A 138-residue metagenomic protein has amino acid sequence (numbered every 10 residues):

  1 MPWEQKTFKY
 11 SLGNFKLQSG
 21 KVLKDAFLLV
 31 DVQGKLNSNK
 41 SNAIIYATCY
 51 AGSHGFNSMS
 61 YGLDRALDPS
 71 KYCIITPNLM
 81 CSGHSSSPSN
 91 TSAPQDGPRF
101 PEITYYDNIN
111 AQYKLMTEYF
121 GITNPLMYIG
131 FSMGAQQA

Functional and structural regions predicted by a protein language model:
M1-K16: An N-terminal hydrophobic leader/cap segment in hydrolases
K6, A26, S70: Residues that flank catalytic or metal-binding motifs in active/ligand-binding sites
K16-S19, G62-D64: Short, P/G- and charge-enriched loop/turn segments at secondary-structure junctions
K21-K24, K40-S41: Short glycine/proline-enriched turns and hinge-like loops at secondary-structure junctions
L23-K35: A short loop-to-beta-strand scaffold at the N-terminal edge of the catalytic core in hydrolase folds
K35-S38, Y119-F120: Surface-exposed acidic, glycine-flexible loop patches that form ligand/cofactor-binding and adhesion interfaces
K40-A51: Short beta-strand element of the alpha/beta-hydrolase
A51-F131, Q136: Gly/Pro-rich cap/lid or specificity-loop segments adjacent to the active site
